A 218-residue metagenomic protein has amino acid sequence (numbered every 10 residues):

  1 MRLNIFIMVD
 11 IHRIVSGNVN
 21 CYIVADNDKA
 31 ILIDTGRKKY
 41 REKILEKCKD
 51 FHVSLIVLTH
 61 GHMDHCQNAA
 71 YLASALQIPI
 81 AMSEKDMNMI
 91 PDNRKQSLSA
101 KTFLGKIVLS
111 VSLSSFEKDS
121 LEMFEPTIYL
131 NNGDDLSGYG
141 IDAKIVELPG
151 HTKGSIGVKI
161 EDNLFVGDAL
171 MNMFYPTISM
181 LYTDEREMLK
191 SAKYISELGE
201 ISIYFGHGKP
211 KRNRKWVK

Functional and structural regions predicted by a protein language model:
R2-F51, G157-A169: Conserved beta-strand hairpin/beta-sheet module of binuclear metal-dependent hydrolase folds, prominently
V24, D34, I44, H60 (+8 more regions): Divalent metal-coordination and catalytic microenvironments
I31-I33, V57, I80, F165 (+1 more regions): Residue-level marker for buried hydrophobic side chains located in beta-strands that build the well-ordered beta-sheet
R37-K38, E84-N88, L170-M171: Short, acidic/turn-prone active-site loops that include or flank metal/cofactor- and phosphate-binding residues
Y40, I128, T183-E187: Soluble or luminal CAZymes and related metallo-dependent hydrolases
E46-I128: Active-site HxH/HxHxD metal-binding segment of metal-dependent hydrolases
H52-A75, N132, V146, L181 (+3 more regions): Soluble, non-transmembrane catalytic domains of enzymes that act on hydrophobic metabolites at membranes
D135, I141-W216: Metallo-beta-lactamase
